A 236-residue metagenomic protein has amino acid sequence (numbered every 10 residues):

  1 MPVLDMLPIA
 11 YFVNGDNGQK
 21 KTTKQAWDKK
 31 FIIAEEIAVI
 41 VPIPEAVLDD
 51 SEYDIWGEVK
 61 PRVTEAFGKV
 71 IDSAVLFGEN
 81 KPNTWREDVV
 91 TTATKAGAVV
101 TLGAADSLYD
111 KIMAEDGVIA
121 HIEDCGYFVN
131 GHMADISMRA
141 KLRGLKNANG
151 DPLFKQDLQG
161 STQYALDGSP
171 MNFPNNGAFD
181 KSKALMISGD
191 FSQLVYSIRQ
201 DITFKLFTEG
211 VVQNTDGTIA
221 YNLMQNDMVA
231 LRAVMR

Functional and structural regions predicted by a protein language model:
M1-V39: Assembly/oligomerization interface modules of large self-assembling protein complexes
L7-A10, K69-L76, N80, D124-F128: Intrinsically disordered or highly flexible coil/loop and linker segments, enriched in small and charged/polar residues
K24-E35, F67, G78, L108-A120: Structured alpha-helical segments in the cores of large, soluble enzyme domains
F31-D49, M138, L231: Extended, low-charge hydrophobic alpha-helical regions
I33, D50-E58, I219, L223: Short alpha-helix boundary/capping segments
V41-E45, D49-M113: Acidic, glycine-rich loop-and-beta core segments that form the ion-binding/anion-interacting portion of active sites
G57, V63, M228-V234: Active-site scaffold segments
K81-V229, M235: Extended oligomerization regions of viral-like shell subunits
